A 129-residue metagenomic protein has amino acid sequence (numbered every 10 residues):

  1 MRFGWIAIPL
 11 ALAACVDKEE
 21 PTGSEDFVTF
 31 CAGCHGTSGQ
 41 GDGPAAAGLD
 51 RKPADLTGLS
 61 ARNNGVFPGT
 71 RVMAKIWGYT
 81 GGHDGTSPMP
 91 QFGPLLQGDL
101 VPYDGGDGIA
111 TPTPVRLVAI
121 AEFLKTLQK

Functional and structural regions predicted by a protein language model:
G4-A13: Bacterial N-terminal signal peptides
C15-K18: Bacterial signal peptide processing site
E20-A32, I109-V115: Sequence context surrounding c-type heme c attachment/ligation sites in exported
F27-T37, M89, I120, L124: The canonical Cys-X-X-Cys-His
A32, W77-G81, K125-K129: Sec-exported extracytoplasmic/periplasmic mature domains
Q40-G41: Short, non-ligating residues that shape and space the ligands of small metal-coordination modules and catalytic
A47, A54, W77-T113: Axial heme c-ligation environment in periplasmic c-type cytochrome domains
N63-I76: Short Fe-S-cluster ligation motifs
